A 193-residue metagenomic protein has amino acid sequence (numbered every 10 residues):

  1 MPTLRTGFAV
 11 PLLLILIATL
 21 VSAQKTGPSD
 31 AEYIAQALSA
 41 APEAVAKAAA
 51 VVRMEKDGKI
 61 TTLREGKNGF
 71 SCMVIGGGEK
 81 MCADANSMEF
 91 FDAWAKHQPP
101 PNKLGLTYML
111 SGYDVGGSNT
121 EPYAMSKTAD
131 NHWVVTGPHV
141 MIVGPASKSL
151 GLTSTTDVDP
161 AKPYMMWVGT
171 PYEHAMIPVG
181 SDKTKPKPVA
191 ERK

Functional and structural regions predicted by a protein language model:
M1-P11: Bacterial N-terminal signal peptides that target proteins for export
A9-T19: Bacterial N-terminal signal peptides
K25-K193: Primary mode marks residue(s) on the alpha4-beta5-alpha5 output face of response regulator receiver
